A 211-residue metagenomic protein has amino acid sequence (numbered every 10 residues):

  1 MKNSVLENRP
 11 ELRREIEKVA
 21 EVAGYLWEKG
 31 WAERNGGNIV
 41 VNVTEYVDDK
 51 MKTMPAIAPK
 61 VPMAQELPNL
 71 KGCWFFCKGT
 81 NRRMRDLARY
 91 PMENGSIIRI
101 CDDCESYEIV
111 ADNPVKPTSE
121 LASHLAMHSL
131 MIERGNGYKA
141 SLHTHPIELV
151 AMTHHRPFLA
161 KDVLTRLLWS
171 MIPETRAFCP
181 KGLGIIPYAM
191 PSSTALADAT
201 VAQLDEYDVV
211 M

Functional and structural regions predicted by a protein language model:
M1-M211: Glycine-rich flexible loops
